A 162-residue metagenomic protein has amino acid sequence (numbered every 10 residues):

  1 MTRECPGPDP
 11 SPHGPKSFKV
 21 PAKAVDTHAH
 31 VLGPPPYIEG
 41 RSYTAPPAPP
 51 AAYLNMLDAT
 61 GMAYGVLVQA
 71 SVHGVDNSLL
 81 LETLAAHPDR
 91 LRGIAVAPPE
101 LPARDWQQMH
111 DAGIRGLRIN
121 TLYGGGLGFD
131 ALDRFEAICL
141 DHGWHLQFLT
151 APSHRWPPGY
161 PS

Functional and structural regions predicted by a protein language model:
M1-S162: Helix-coil boundary/capping segments in enzymes
